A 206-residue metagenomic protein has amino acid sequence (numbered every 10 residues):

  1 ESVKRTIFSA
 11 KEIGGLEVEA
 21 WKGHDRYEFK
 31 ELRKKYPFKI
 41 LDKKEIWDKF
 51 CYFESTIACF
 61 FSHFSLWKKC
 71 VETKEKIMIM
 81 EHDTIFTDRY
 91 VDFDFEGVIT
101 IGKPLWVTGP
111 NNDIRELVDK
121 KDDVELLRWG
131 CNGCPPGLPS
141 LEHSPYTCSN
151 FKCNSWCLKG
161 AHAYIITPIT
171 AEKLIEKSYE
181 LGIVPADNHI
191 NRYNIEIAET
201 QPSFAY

Functional and structural regions predicted by a protein language model:
E1-M80, T84-Y206: An acidic/histidine-cluster motif and surrounding catalytic segment that typifies divalent-metal-assisted enzyme active
